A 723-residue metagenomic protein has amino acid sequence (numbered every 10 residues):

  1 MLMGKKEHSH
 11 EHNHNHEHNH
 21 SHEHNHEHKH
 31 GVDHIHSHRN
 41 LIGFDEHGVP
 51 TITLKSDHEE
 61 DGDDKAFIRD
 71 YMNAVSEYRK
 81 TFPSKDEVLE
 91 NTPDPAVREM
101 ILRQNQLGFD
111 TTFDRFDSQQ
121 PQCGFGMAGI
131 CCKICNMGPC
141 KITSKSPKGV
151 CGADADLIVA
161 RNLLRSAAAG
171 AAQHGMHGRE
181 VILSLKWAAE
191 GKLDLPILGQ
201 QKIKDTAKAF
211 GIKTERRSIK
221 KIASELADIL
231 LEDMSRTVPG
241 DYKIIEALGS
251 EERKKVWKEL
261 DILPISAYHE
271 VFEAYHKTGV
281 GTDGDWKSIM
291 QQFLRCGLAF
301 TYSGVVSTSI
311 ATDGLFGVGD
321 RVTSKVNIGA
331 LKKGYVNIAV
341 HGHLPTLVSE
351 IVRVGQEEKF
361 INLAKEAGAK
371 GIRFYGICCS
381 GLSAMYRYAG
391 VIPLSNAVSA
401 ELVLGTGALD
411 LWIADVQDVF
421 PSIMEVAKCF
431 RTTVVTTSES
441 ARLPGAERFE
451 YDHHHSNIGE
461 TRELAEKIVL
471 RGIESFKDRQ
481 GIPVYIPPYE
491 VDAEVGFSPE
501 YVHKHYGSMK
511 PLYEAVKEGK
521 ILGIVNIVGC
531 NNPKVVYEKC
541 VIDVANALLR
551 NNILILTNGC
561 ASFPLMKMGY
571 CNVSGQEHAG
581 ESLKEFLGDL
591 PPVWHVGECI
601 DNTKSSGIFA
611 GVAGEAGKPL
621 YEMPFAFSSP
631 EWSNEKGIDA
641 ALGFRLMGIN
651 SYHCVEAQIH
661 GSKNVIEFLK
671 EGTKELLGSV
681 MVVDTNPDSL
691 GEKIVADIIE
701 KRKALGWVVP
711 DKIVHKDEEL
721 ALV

Functional and structural regions predicted by a protein language model:
M1-L2, G648: Short intrinsically disordered, low-complexity coil segments enriched in acidic
L2-I42: Histidine-centered metal-binding segments
H30-V723: Anaerobic metallocofactor- and corrinoid-dependent redox/one-carbon enzyme cores, especially those from methanogenesis
